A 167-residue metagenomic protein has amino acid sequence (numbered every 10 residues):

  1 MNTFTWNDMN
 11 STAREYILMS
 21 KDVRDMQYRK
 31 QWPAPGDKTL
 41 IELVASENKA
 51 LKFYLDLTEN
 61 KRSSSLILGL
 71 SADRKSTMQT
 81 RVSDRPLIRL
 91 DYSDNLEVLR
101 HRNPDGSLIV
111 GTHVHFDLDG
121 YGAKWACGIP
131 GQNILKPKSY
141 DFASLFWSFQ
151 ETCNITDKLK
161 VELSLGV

Functional and structural regions predicted by a protein language model:
M1-S63: Charge-rich, low-complexity N-terminal segments
N2, M9, L70-S76, R81 (+4 more regions): Broad hydrophobic/π-residue packing in well-ordered secondary structure
I17, K21-Q27, D94, Q150-D157: Generic secondary-structure transition motif, activating predominantly at the C-termini of alpha-helices
V23-D25, L118, Y140: Intrinsically disordered, low-complexity regions enriched in Ser/Pro/Gly/Gln/His and often acidic
A34-K38, L68-K75, V110-T112: A short, compositionally biased
S46-R100: Aromatic- and glycine-enriched beta-alpha-beta binding-site module
T77-I134: An exposed acidic His-Trp-rich patch
I129-V167: Acidic, proline/glycine-rich low-complexity IDRs
